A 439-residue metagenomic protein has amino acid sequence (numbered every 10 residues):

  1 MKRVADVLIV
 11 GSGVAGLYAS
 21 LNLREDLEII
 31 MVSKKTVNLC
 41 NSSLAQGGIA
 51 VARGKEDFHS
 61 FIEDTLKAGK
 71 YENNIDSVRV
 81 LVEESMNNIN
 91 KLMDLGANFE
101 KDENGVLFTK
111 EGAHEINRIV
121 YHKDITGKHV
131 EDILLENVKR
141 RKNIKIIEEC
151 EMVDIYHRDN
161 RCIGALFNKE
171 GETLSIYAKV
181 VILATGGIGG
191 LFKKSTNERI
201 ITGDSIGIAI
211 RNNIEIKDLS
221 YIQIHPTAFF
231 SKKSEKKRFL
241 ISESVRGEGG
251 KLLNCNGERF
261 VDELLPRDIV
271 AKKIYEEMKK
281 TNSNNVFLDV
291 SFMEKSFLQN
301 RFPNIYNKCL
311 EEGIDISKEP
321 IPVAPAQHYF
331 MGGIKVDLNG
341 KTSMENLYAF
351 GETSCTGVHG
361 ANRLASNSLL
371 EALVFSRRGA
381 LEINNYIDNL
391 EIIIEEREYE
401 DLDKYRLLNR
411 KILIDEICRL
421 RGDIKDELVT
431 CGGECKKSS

Functional and structural regions predicted by a protein language model:
M1, A5, V14, N22 (+9 more regions): Glycine- and aromatic-enriched mobile tails/lids
V7-M31: N-terminal Rossmann-like FAD-binding beta1-loop-alpha1 element of flavoenzymes
A50-L81: Glycine-rich active-site loop/strand segments that organize a redox cofactor
I75-M86, R118-E136, T196-G203, A228-K232 (+1 more regions): Short beta-strand to alpha-helix junction loop
D94-E172, A184, A228-K232, L252: Conserved redox-cofactor binding core of oxidoreductases
I147-E148, V153-R161, L166, N304-C355 (+2 more regions): A glycine-rich dinucleotide-binding beta-alpha-beta segment and adjacent secondary-structure elements that constitute
V180-K232, L369, L373: Glycine-rich loop(s) and the adjacent beta-strand/alpha-helix scaffold that form part
I208, I214-I314, E382: An anion/pyrophosphate-binding glycine-rich loop and adjacent beta-alpha core in soluble alpha-beta enzymes
